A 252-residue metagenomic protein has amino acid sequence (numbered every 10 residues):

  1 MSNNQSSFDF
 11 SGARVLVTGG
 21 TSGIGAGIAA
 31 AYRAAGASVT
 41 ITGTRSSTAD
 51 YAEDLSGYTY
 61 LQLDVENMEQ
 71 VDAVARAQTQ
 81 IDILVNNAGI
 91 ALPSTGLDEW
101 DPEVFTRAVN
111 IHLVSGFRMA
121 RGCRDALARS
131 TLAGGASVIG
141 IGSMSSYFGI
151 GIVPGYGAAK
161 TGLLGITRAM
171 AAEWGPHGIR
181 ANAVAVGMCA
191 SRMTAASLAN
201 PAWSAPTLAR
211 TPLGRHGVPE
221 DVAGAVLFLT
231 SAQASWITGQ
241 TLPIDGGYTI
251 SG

Functional and structural regions predicted by a protein language model:
S2-S6, F148, L227, T238-G252: Short C-terminal tail/terminal secondary-structure segment of NAD(P)H-dependent dehydrogenase/reductase domains
R14, T21-S22: Conserved glycine-rich cofactor-binding loop
A91-T106, R129-G134, I152-G155, A195-A199: Conserved mid-core segment of classical short-chain dehydrogenase/reductases
D98-F117, I139, L163, L213: Catalytic Tyr-X3-Lys loop
A120, A159, T167: Active-site helix of classical SDR
D125, A172-P176, S235: Alpha-helical segment proximal to the catalytic Tyr-Lys
S143: Residue(s) in the substrate-gating loop at a strand-loop-helix junction that position the organic substrate next
A183, A205-I237, G246: C-terminal helical subdomain
